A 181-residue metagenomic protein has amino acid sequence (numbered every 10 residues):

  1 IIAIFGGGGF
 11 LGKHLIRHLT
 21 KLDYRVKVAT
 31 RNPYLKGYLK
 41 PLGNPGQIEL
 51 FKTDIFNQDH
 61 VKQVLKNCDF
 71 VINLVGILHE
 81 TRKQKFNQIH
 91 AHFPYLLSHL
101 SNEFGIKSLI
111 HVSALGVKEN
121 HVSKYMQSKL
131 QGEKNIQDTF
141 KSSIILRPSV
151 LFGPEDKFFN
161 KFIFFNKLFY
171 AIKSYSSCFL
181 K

Functional and structural regions predicted by a protein language model:
I1, D69-F70, S108: Structural motif
I1-Y24: N-terminal Rossmann NAD(P)H-binding glycine-rich loop of SDR-like oxidoreductase domains
T20, H60, A171-S174: Conserved catalytic core of the tyrosine transesterase superfamily
Y24-Y34: Conserved glycine-rich Rossmann-like NAD(P)H-binding loop of the short-chain dehydrogenase/reductase
R25, I77-L78, F86-T139, S143-S149 (+1 more regions): Conserved Rossmann-fold NAD(P)-dependent oxidoreductase catalytic core, especially the SDR/UDP-sugar
P33-Y38, L42-L96, L100-E103, L115-E119: NAD(P)H-binding glycine-rich loop region in Rossmannoid oxidoreductase-like domains and their noncatalytic homologs
G153-K161: Glycine/proline-rich active-site loop of Rossmann-fold NAD(P)-dependent oxidoreductases
F164-K181: A conserved pocket-lining segment of Rossmann-fold NAD(P)-dependent short-chain dehydrogenase/reductase
